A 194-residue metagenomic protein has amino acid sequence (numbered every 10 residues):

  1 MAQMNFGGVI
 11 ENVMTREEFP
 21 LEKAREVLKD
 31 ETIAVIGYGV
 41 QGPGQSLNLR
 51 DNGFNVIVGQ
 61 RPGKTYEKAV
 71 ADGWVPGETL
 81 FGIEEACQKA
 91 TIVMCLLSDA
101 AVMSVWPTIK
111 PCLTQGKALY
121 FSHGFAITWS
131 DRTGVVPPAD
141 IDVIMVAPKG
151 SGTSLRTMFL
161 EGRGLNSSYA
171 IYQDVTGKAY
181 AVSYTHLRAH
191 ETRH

Functional and structural regions predicted by a protein language model:
A2-V75: NAD(P)+-binding Rossmann beta1-loop-alpha1 motif at the extreme N-terminus of oxidoreductases
L28, E84-Q88, L113: A short, aliphatic-rich alpha-helical micro-motif
W74-A90: Short acidic low-complexity segments
V93-M94: N-terminal Rossmann-like NAD(P) cofactor-binding module of classical short-chain dehydrogenase/reductase
A101-L155: Rossmann-like NAD(P)(H) cofactor-binding subdomain of soluble oxidoreductases
D142-I144, R163-Y180: Short beta-strand and adjoining strand-loop segment in the mid-core of the Rossmann-like NAD(P)-dependent dehydrogenase
G152-T157, E161, L165-S167, R188: Conserved Rossmann-fold dehydrogenase catalytic segment
T185-H194: Conserved small/polar residues in nucleotide/adenosyl-binding loops
